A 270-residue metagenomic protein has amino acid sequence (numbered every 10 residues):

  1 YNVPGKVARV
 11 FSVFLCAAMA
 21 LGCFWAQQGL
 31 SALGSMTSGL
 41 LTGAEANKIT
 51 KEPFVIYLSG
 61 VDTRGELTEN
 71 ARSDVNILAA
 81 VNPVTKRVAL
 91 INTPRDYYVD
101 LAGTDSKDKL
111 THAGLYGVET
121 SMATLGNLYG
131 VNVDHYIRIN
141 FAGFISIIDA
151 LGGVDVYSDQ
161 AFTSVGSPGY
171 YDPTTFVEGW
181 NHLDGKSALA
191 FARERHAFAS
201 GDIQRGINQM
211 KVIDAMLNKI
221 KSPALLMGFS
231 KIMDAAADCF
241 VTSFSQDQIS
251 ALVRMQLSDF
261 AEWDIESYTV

Functional and structural regions predicted by a protein language model:
Y1-V270: Non-catalytic, solvent-exposed segments at the cell envelope interface
